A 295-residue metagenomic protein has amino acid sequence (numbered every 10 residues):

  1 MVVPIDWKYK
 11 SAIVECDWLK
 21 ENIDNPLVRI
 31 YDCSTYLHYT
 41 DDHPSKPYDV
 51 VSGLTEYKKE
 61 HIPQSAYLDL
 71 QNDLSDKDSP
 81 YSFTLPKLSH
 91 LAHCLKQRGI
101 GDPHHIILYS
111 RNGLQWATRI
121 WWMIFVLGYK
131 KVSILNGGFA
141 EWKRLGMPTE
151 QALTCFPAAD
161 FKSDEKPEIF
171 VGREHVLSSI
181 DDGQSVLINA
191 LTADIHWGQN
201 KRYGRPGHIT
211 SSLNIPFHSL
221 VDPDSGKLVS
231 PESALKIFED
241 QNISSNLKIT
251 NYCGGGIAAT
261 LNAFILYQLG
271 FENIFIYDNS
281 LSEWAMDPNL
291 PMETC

Functional and structural regions predicted by a protein language model:
M1-C295: Cytosolic catalytic domains that perform sulfur/thiol-centered chemistry
